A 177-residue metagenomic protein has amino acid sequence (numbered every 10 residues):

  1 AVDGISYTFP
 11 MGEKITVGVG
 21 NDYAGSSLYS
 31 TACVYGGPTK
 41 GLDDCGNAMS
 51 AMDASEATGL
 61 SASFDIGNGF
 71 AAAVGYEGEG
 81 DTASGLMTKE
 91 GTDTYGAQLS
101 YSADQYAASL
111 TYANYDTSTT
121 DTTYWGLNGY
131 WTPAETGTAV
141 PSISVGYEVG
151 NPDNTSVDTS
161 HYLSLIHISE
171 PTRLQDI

Functional and structural regions predicted by a protein language model:
A1-E79, S100-S102: Outer membrane beta-barrel
D3-I5, E56-L60, D93-A97, T123-L127 (+1 more regions): Hydrophobic, lipid-facing positions within transmembrane beta-strands of outer-membrane proteins
E13-I15, T58, I66-F70, Y95 (+4 more regions): Outer-envelope beta-barrel architecture signal
N21-G25, Y76-G80, A103-Q105, Y112-D116 (+1 more regions): Transmembrane beta-strands of outer-membrane beta-barrel pores
A51-M52, L86-T92, T117-T123, P152-H161: Replace "Gram-negative outer membrane beta-barrel proteins" with "bacterial and organellar outer membrane beta-barrel
F70-T111: Loop-centered beta-sheet repeat module
N128-T132: Asparagine-biased alpha-helical interface segments
I166-I177: Single conserved hydrophobic/aromatic residue that forms the stacking wall/gate of nucleotide- or nucleobase-binding
